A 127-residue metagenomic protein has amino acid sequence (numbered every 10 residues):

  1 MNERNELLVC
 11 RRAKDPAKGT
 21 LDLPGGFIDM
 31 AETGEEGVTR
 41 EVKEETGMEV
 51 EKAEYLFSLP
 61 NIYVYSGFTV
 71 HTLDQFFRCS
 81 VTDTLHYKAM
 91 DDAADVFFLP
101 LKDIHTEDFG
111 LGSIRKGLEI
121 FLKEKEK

Functional and structural regions predicted by a protein language model:
M1-D22, V50, V81: N-terminal strand-loop-strand
V9, F76-R78, F98: Conserved hydrophobic/aromatic beta-strand scaffold that supports enzyme active sites
P16, I62, H105: Flexible, glycine-rich phosphate/dinucleotide-binding loops and adjacent beta-alpha linkers at cofactor/substrate
L23-L56: The catalytic Nudix box helix
I28, V50, L59, V81 (+2 more regions): Hydrophobic pocket-lining residues within nucleotide cofactor-binding pockets
L59-H86, K125: Active-site-adjacent beta-strand/loop module that shapes the phosphate/pyrophosphate-binding cleft
H86-K127: Nudix hydrolase/Nudix homology domain
